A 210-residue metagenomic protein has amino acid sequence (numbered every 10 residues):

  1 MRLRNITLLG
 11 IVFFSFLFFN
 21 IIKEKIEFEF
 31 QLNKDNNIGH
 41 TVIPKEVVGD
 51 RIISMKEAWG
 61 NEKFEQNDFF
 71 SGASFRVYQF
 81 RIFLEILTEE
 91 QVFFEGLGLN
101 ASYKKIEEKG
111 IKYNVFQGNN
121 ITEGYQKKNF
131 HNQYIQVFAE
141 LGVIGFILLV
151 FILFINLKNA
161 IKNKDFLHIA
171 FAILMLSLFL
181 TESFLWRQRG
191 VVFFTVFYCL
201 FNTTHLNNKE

Functional and structural regions predicted by a protein language model:
R2-I6, I152, H168-L180, F184-E210: Transmembrane alpha-helices of multi-pass inner-membrane enzymes
R2-N67, L84-E90, L99: A membrane-periplasm/extracellular boundary helix in multi-pass inner-membrane enzymes that assemble envelope glycans
S15, F19, V150-L153, L178: Alpha-helical transmembrane segments
I21, K25, N156-A160, L176-L180 (+1 more regions): Hydrophobic membrane-targeting alpha-helices
E24, F28, I161-K164, R187 (+1 more regions): Transmembrane helix-loop junctions in multipass membrane proteins, especially transporters and channels
N67-L141: Long extracytoplasmic/lumenal interhelical loops at the membrane interface of multi-pass membrane proteins
Q91-V92, V143, E182-L185: Generic structural signal for secondary-structure transition and capping sites
Q126, E140-M175: Hydrophobic transmembrane alpha-helices and their immediate junctions
